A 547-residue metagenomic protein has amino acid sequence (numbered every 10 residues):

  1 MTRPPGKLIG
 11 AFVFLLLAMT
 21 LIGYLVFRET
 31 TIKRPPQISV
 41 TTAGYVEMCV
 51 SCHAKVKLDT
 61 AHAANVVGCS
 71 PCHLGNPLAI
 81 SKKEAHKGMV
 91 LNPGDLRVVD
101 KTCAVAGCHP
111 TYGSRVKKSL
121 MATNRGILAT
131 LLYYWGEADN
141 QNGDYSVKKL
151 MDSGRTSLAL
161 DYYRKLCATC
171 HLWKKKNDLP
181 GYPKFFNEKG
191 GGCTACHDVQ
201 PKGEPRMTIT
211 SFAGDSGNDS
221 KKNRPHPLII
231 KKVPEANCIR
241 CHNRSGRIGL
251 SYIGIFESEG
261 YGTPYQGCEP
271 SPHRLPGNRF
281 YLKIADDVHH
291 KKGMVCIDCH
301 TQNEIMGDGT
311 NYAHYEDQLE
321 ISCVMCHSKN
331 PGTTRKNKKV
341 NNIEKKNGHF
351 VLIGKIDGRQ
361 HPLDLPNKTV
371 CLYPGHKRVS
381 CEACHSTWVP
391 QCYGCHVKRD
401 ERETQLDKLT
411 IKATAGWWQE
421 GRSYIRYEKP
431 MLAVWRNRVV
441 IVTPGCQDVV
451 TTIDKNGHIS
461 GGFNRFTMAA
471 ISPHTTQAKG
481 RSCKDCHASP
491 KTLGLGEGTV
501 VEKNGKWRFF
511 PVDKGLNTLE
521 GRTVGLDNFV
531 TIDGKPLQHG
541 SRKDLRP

Functional and structural regions predicted by a protein language model:
T2-L58, N65-S70, L74-D178, Q200-E204 (+2 more regions): C-type cytochrome heme-c attachment and multiheme electron-transfer modules
P180-Y182: Extended, Lys/Arg-rich, non-catalytic nucleic-acid recognition/anchoring regions of very large nucleic-acid-interacting
